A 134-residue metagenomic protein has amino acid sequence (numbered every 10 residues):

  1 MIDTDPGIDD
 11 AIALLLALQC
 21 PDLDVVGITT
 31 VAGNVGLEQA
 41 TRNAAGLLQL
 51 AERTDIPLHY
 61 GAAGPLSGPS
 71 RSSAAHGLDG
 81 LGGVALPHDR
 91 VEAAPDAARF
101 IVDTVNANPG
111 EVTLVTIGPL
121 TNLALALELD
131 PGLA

Functional and structural regions predicted by a protein language model:
M1-A134: N-terminal acidic, glycine/proline-rich low-complexity segments
